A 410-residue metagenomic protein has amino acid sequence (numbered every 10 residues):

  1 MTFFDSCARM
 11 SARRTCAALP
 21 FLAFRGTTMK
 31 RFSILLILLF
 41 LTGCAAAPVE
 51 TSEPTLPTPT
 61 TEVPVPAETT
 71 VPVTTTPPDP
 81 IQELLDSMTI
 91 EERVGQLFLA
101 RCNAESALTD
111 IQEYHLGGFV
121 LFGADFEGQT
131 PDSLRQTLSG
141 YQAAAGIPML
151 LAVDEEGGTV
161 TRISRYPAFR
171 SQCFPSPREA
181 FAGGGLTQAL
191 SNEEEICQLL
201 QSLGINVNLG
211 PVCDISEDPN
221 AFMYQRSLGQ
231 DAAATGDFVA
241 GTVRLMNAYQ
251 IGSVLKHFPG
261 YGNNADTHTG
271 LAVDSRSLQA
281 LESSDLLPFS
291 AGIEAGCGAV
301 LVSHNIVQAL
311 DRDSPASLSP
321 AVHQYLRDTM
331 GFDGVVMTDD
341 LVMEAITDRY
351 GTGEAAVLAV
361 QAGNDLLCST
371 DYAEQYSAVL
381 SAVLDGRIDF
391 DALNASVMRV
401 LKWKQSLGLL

Functional and structural regions predicted by a protein language model:
A17-T28: Short, Lys/Arg-enriched N-terminal segments with co-localized hydrophobic residues within the first ~10-30 amino acids
M29-V49: Sec-dependent N-terminal signal peptides of Gram-positive bacterial secreted proteins and lipoproteins
A45-P48, E53-L151, E155-R165: N-terminal hydrophobic targeting/anchoring segments and the immediately downstream early-domain regions of hydrolases
G95-Q96, G117, G146-M149, I205-N206 (+4 more regions): Short, well-ordered coil/turn segments that N-cap beta-strands
Q112-T235, H257, G262-S275, S303-L318 (+1 more regions): Enzymes and membrane/adaptor proteins characterized by extended Gly/Ser/Thr/Asp/Glu-rich, aromatic-dotted
Y141-I147, Q230-I251, A316-M337: Alpha-helix-loop-beta-strand connector modules within alpha/beta enzyme cores
D385-L410: Mid-to-C-terminal alpha-helical segments outside catalytic/metal-binding sites
